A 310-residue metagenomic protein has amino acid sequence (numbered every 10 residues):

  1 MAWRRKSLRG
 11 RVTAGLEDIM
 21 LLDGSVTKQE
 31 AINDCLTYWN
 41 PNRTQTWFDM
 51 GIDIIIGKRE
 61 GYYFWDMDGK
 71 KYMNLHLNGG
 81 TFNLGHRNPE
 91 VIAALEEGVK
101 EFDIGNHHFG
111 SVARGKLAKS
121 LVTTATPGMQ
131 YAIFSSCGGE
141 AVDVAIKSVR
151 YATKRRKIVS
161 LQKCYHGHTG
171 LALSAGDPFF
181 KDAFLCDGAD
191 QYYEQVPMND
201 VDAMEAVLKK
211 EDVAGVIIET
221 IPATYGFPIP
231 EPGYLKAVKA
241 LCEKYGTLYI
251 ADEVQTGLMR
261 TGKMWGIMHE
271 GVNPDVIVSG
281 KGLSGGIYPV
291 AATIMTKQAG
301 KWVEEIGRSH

Functional and structural regions predicted by a protein language model:
W3-H310: Conserved N-terminal phosphate-binding loop of PLP-dependent enzymes in the Aspartate aminotransferase
